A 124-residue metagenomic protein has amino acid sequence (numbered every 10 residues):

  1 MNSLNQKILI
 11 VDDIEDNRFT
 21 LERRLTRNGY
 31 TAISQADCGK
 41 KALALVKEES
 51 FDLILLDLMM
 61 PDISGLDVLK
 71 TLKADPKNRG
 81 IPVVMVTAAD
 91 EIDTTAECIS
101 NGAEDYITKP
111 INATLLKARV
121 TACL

Functional and structural regions predicted by a protein language model:
M1-L9: Non-catalytic signal-transmission and effector/linker regions of two-component phosphorelay proteins
E15-S34: Two-component/phosphorelay signaling modules centered on CheY-like receiver
C38-K41, S64-K70: Acidic catalytic/metal-coordinating carboxylates
E49-L55, M60: Active-site beta3 strand of CheY-like receiver
P61, N101, K109: A Lys-centered signature of the CheY-like receiver
I107-V120: C-terminal output helix
